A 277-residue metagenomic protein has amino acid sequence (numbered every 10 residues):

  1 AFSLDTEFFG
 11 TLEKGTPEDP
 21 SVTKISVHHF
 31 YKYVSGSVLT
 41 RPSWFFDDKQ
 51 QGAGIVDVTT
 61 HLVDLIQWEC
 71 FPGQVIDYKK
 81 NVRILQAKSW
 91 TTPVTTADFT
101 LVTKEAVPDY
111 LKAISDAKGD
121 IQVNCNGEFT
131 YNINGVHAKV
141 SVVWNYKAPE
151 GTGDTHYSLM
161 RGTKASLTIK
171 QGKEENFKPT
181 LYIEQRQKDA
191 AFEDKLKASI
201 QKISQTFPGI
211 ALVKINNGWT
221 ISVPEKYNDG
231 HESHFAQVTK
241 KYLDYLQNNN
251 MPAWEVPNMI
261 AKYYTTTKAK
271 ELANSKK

Functional and structural regions predicted by a protein language model:
A1-K118, Y242: Predominantly a Rossmann-like dinucleotide-binding segment in NAD(P)-dependent oxidoreductases
D57, L62-K79, N124-K277: C-terminal helical cap and adjacent loop that interface with cofactors, partners, or active-site loops
